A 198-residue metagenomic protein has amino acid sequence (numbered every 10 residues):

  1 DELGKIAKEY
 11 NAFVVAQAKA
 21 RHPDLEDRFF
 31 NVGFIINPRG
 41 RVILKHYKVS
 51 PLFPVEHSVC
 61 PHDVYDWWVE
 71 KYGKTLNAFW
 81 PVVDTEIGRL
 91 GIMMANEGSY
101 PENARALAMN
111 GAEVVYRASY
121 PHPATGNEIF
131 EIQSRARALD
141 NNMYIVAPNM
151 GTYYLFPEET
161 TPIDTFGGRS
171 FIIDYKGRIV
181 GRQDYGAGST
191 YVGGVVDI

Functional and structural regions predicted by a protein language model:
E2-V15, R89, A95-G193: CN hydrolase (nitrilase-like) catalytic-core segments centered on the catalytic cysteine and neighboring Lys/Glu
K5, H22-N110, P123-A136: Active-site catalytic loop in hydrolytic enzyme cores
A18-K19: Recurrent small/Gly-Pro-centered beta-turn motifs in extracellular repeat architectures
I35, V82-D84, I172, G193-D197: Short, well-ordered beta-strand micro-motif
L52-C60, S189-I198: Short, surface-exposed linear segments at secondary-structure transitions and domain or protein termini
